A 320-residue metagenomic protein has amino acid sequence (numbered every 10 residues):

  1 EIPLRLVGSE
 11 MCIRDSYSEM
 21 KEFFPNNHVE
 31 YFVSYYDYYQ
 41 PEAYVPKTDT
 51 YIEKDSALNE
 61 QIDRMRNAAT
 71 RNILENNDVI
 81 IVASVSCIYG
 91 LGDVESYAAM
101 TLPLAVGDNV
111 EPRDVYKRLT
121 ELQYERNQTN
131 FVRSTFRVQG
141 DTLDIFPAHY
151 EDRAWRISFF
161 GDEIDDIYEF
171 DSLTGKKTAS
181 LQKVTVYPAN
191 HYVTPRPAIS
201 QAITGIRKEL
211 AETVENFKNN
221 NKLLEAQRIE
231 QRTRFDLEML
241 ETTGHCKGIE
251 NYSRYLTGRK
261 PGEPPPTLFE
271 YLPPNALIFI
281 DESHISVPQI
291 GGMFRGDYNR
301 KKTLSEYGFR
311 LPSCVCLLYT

Functional and structural regions predicted by a protein language model:
E1-G8, I13, Y319: Single conserved hydrophobic/aromatic residue that forms the stacking wall/gate of nucleotide- or nucleobase-binding
R5, M20, V82: Hydrophobic/aromatic pocket-lining and membrane-interface residues
S9-M20, Y36: Conserved Walker A/P-loop ATP-binding site and its immediately adjacent core in helicase/helicase-like ATPase domains
N26-S34: Conserved RecA-like helicase motor-core motifs
Y35, Y39-I81, V85-L318: N-terminal cationic and glycine-rich segments that engage phosphates or anionic surfaces
